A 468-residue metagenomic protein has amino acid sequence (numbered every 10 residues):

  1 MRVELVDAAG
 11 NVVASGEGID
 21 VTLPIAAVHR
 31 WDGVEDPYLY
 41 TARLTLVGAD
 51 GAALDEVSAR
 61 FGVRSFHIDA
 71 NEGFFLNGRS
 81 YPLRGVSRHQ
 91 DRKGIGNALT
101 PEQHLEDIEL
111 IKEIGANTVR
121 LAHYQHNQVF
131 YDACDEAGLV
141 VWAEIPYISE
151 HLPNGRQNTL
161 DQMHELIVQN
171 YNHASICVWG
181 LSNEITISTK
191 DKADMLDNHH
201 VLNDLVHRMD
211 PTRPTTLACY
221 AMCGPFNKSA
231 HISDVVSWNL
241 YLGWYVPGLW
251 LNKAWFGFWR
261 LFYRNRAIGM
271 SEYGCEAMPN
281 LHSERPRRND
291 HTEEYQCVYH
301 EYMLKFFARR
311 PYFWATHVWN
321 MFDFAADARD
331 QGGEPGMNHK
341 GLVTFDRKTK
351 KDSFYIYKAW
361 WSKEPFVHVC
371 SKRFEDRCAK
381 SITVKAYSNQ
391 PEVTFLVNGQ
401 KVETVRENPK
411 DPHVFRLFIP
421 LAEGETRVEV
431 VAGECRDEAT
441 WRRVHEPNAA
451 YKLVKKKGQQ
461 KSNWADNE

Functional and structural regions predicted by a protein language model:
M1-Q125, Y131, G138-V141, Q162-E165 (+7 more regions): Secreted/periplasmic carbohydrate-active enzymes, especially glycoside hydrolases
L105-I111, T118-W360, E364-T383, T404 (+2 more regions): Substrate-binding/catalytic cleft of secreted carbohydrate-active enzymes, primarily glycoside hydrolases
